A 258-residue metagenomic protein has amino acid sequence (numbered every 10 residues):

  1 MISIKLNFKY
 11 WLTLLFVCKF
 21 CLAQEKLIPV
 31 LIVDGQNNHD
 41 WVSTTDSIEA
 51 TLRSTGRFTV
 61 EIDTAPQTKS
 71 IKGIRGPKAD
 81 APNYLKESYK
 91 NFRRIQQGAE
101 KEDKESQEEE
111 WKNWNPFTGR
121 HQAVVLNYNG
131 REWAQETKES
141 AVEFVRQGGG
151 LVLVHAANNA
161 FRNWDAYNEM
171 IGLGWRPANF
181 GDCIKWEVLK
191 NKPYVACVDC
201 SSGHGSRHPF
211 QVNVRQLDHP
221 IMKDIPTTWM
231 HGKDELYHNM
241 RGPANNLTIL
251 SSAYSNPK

Functional and structural regions predicted by a protein language model:
M1-W11: Bacterial N-terminal signal peptides that target proteins for export
I4-L6, K19, V30: Intrinsic disorder/low-complexity segments, especially N-terminal tails and targeting/processing regions
L14-A23: Hydrophobic h-region of N-terminal signal peptides that target proteins for export in Gram-negative bacteria
Q24-L27, L31-F161: Helical hinge/lid and interdomain linker segments adjacent to catalytic or ligand-binding clefts that mediate domain
Q36, P66-T68, A157, L173 (+2 more regions): Short, solvent-exposed coil/turn elements at secondary-structure transition points
R53, T59, E108-E109, K190-K258: Catalytic beta-strand/loop cores that center a nucleophilic Ser/Cys/Thr and support acyl-enzyme chemistry
F117, L126, G130-P220: A glycine-rich, often tryptophan-bearing local segment used as a flexible ligand/cofactor-contacting loop or short
